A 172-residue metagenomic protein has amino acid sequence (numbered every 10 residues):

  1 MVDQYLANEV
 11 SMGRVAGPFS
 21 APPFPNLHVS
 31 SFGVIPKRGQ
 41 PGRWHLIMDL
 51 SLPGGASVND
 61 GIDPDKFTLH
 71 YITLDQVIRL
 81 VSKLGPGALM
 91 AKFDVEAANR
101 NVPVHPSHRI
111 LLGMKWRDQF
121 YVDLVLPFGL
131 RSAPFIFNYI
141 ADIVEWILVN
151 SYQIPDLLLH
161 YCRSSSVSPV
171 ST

Functional and structural regions predicted by a protein language model:
M1-V2: Charged, compositionally biased non-catalytic regions
L6-N138: Catalytic-core region of right-hand nucleic acid polymerases
P134-T172: Active-site palm subdomain of RNA-directed nucleic acid polymerases
